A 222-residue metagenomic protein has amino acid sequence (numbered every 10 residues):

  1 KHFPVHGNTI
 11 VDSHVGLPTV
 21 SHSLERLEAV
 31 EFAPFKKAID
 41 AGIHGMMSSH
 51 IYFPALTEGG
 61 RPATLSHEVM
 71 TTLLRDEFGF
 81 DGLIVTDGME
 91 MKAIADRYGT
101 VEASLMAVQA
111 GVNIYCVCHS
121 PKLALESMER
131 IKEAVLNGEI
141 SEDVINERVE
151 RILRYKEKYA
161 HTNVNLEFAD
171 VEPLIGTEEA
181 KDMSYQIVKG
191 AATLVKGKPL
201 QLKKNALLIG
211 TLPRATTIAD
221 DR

Functional and structural regions predicted by a protein language model:
H2-V144: Second-shell residues forming the walls of enzyme active-site clefts
D76, T100-V101, L105-R222: Preference for extracellular/luminal or secreted protein segments
